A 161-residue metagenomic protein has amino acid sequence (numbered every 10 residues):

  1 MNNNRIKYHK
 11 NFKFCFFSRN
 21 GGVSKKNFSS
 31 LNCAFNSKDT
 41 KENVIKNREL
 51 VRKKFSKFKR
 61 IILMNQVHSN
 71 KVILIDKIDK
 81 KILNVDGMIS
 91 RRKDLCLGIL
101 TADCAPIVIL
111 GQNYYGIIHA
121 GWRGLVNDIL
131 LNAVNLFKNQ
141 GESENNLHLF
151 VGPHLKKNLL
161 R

Functional and structural regions predicted by a protein language model:
M1-R161: Active-site microenvironment for binding and transforming phosphate-containing groups
